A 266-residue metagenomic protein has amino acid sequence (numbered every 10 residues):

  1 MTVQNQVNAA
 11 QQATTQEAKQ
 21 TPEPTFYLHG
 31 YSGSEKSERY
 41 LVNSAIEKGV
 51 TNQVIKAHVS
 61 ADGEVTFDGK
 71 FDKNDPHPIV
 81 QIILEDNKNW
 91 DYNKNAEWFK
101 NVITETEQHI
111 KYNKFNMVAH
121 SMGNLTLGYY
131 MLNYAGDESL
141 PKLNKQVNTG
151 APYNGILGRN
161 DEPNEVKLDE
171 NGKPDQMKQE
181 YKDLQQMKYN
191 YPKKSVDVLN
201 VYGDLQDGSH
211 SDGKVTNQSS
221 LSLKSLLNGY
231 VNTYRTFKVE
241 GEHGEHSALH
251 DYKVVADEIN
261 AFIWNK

Functional and structural regions predicted by a protein language model:
T2-V118, M122-K266: Lipid deacylating catalytic domains
